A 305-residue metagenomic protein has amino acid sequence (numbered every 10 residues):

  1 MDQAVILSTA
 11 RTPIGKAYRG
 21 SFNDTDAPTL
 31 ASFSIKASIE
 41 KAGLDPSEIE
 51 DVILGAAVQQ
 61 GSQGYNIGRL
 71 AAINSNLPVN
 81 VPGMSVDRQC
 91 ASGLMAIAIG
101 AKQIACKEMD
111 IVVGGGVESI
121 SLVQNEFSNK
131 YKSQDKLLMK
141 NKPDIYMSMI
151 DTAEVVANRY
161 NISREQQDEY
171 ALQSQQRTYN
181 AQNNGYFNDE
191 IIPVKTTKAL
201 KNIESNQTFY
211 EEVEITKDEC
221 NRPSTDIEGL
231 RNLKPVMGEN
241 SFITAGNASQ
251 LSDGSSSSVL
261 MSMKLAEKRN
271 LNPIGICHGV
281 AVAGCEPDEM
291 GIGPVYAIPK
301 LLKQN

Functional and structural regions predicted by a protein language model:
M1-A57, G61-Q63, I67-A71, S75 (+7 more regions): Conserved active-site "lid/cap" helical segment
R11-P13, D24-T25, S32-F33, Q166-K268: N-terminal extracellular/periplasmic Venus flytrap/periplasmic-binding protein-like
S47-G55, P82-D87, V112-E118, D168-Q173 (+2 more regions): Beta-strand segments within the central parallel beta-sheet cores of soluble alpha/beta enzyme folds
A56-D110, P143-D151, S224-Q250: Conserved catalytic cysteine-centered active-site region of acyl-thioester-dependent Claisen-condensing enzymes
V86-E118, A157-F187, S257-K264: Active-site-proximal alpha-helical scaffold in enzymes
C106-R159: Flexible glycine-/small-residue-enriched beta->alpha junction loops that bind anionic phosphate/pyrophosphate groups
M263-N305: Glycine- and Gly-Pro-enriched alpha-helical subdomains that act as flexible, kink-prone "lid/hinge" or packing modules
